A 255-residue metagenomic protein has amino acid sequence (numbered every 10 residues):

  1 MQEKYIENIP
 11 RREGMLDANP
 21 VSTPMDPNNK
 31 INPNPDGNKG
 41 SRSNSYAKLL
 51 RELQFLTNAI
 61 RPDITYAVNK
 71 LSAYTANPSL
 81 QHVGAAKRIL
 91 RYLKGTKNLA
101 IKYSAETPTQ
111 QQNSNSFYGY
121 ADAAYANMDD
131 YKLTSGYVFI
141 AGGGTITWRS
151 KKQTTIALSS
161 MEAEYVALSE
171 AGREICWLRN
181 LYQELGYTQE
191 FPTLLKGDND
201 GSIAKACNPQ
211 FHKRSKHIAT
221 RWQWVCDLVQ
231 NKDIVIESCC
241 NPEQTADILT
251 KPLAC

Functional and structural regions predicted by a protein language model:
M1-S104, C240, I248-T250: C-terminal reverse transcriptase regions that engage the nucleic-acid substrate
Q2-E3, R12, P27, A121-A123 (+4 more regions): Residues immediately flanking
S43-Y66, A124-N127, T134, M161-N180: Conserved pre-motif C helix in the palm subdomain of viral-like polymerases
A47-L49, N58, K94, Q110-N113 (+6 more regions): Intrinsically disordered, low-complexity regulatory regions enriched in Ser/Pro/Gly/Thr and acidic residues
L53, S116-M161: RNase H-like nuclease fold core
Y74, S116, K151-C255: RNase H-like nuclease module associated with reverse transcription
Y74-A76, T109-Q110, Y125-M128, I146-T147 (+2 more regions): Flexible loop/turn segments at secondary-structure boundaries
Y92-A121, Y187: Structured nucleic-acid-interacting core domains from mobile-element enzymes and related host factors, especially RNase
